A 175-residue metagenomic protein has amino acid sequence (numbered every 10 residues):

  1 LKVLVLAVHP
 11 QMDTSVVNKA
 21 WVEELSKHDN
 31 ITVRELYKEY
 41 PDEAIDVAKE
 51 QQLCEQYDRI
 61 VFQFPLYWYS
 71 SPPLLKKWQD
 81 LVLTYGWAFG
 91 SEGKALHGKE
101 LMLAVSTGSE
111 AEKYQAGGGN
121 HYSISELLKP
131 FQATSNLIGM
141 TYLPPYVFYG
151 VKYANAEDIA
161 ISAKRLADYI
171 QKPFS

Functional and structural regions predicted by a protein language model:
L1-Y37, L166-A167: N-terminal beta1-alpha1 ligand-phosphate binding loop
L4-L6, T32-R34, V61, M102-A104 (+1 more regions): Hydrophobic/aromatic beta-strand patches that form the interior of the parallel beta-sheet core in alpha/beta enzyme
M12-D13, Y40-D42, E110, A154: Flexible, glycine-rich phosphate/dinucleotide-binding loops and adjacent beta-alpha linkers at cofactor/substrate
V16-A20, I45, P73-K77, E157: Generic recognition of short, well-ordered alpha-helical segments
V22-S26, L128-S175: Glycine-rich phosphate/pyrophosphate-binding loop and the adjoining helix
I31-C54: N-terminal beta-loop-helix "entrance" segment that forms/cooperates in small-molecule cofactor or anionic ligand
A48-Q132: Helix-loop-strand module that forms the ligand-binding subsite of alpha/beta enzymes
